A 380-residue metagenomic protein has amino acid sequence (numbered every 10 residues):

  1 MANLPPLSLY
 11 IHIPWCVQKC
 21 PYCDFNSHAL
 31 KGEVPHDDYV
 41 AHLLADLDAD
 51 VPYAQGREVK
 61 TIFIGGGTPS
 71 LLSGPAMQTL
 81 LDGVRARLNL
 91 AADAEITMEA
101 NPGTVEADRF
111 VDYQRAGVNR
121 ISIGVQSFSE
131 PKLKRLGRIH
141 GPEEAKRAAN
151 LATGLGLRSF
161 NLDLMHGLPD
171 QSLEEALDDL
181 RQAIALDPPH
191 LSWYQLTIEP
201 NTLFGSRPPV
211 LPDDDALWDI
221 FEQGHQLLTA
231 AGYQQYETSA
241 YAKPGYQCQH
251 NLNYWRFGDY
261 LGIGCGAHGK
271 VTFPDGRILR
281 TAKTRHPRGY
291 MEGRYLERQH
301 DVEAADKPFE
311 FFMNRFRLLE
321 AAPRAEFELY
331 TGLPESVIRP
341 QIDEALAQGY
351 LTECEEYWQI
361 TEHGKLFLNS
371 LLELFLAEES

Functional and structural regions predicted by a protein language model:
M1-P6, E379-S380: Short, low-complexity, intrinsically disordered N-terminal peptides in bacterial proteins
L4-S8, F25-Y53, R57-L333: C-terminal scaffold of the Radical SAM
L9-I13: Short active-site neighborhood of thiol/selenol oxidoreductases, capturing the structured segment around
P14-S27: Local cysteine-cluster metal-coordination motifs and their immediate loop/turn environment, predominantly Fe-S cluster
G332-E344: Short amphipathic alpha-helical interaction segments
A347-E356: A short, conserved structural fragment
Y357-T361: Minor-groove-contacting beta-hairpin "wing" of winged helix-turn-helix DNA-binding domains
K365-S380: Short, amphipathic alpha-helical interaction segments positioned at domain boundaries
